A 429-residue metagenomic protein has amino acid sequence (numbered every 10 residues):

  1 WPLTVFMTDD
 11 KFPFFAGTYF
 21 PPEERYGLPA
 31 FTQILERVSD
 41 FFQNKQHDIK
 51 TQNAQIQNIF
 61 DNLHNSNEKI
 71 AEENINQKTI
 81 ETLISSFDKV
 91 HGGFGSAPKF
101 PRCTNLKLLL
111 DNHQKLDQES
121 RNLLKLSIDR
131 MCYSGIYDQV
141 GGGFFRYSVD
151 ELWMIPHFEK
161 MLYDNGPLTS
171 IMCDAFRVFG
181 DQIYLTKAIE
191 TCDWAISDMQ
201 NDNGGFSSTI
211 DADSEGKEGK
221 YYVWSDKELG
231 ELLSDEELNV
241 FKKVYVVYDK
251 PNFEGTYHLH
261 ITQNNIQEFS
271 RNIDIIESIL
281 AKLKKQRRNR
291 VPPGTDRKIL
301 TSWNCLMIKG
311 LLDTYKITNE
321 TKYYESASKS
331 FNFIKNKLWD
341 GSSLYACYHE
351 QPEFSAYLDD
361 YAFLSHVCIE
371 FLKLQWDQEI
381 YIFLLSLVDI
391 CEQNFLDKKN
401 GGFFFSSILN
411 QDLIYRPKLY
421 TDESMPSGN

Functional and structural regions predicted by a protein language model:
W1-G310, T314-I317: Replace the tail clause
N122, L126, T186, E190 (+4 more regions): Primarily a tetratricopeptide repeat
R130-Y137, K329-K337: Glycine-rich, acidic and aromatic/proline-enriched surface loops and short helix-turn segments that act as binding
F144, L168, M172, L311 (+6 more regions): Extended, hydrophobic alpha-helical segments in both membrane/secreted and soluble proteins
D181, D313-E325, L372-L384: Acidic, serine/threonine/proline-rich low-complexity intrinsically disordered regions
Y184, Y323, P352-S355: Catalytic nucleophile-loop/oxyanion-hole region of alpha/beta-hydrolase and closely related hydrolase-like folds
S197-Q200, N336, G341-A362, V367-N429: Long, polar/charge-rich, low-hydrophobicity segments
